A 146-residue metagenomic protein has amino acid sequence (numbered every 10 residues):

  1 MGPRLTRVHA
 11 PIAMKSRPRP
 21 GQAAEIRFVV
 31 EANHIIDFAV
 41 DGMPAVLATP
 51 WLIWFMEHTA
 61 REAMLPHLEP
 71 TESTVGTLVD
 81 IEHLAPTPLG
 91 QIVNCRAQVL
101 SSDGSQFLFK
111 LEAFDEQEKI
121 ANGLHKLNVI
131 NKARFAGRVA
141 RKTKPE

Functional and structural regions predicted by a protein language model:
A13-A48: Catalytic strand-loop segment that frames the active site of acyl-thioester-processing enzymes
Q22-I26, V75-V79, L89-C95, S105-F107 (+1 more regions): A generic structural signal for short beta-strands and their flanking turns/coil linkers
A60-N94: Hydrophobic beta-strand-centered segment that forms part of the acyl-chain substrate-binding groove
P88-L89, Q98-E146: HotDog/MaoC-like acyl-thioester-processing domains
